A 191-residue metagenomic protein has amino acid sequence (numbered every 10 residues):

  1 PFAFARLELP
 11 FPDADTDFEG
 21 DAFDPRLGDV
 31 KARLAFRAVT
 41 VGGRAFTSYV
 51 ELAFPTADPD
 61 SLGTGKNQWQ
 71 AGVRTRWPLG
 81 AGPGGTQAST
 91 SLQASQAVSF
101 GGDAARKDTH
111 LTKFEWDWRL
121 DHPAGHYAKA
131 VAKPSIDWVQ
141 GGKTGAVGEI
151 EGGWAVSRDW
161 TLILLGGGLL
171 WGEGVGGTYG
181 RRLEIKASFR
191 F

Functional and structural regions predicted by a protein language model:
P1-G102, R106-F191: Transmembrane beta-barrel domains of Gram-negative outer membranes and organellar outer membranes
